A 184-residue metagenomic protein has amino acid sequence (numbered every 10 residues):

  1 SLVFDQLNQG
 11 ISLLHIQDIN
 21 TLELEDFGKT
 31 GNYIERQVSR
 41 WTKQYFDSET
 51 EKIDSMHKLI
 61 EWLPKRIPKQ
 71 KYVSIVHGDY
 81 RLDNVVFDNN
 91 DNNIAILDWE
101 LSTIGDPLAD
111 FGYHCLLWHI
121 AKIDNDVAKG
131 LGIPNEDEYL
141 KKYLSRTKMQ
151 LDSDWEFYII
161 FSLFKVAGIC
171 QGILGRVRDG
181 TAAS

Functional and structural regions predicted by a protein language model:
S1, T21-F27, A121-A128, Q150-L151: Short, polar/flexible loop-turn hinges at active-site or ligand-entry regions and domain interfaces
S1-H57, I67-S74, L101-G105, T181-A182: A cross-family kinase active-site recognition segment
V3-L7, K52-S55, D79, P107-D110 (+3 more regions): An acidic site on a long C-lobe helix of protein kinase domains
Q9-N20, K65-P68, F87, L116 (+3 more regions): Residues at helix-coil transition
L14, K58-D110, C115: Active-site acidic catalytic loop and adjacent metal/ATP-binding pocket of ATP-dependent phosphoryl transfer enzymes
G28-K29, Q150-S162: All-alpha amphipathic helical-bundle segments outside canonical DNA-binding/catalytic cores that form hydrophobic
K52, Q70-K71, N92, Q150-D154: Membrane-helix interface segments
L108-T147, S162-D179: Active-site activation/catalytic loop segments of kinase-like enzymes and analogous catalytic loops in related
